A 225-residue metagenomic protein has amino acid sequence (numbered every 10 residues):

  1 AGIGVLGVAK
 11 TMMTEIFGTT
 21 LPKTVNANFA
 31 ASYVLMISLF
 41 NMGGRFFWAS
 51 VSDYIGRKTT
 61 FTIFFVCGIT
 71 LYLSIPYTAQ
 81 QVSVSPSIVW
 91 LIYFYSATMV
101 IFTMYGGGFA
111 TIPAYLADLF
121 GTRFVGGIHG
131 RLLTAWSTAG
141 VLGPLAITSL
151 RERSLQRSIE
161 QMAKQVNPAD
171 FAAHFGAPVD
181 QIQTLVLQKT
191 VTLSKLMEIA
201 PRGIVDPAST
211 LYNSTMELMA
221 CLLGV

Functional and structural regions predicted by a protein language model:
A1-A49, F109, P113-L116, G140-L155: Extracytoplasmic gate region of multi-pass secondary transporters
L21-I37, F61, W90, F94 (+3 more regions): Juxtamembrane helix-start elements in MFS-like secondary transporters
S32-L39, V66, M99, T103 (+1 more regions): Transmembrane alpha-helical cores of Major Facilitator Superfamily
D53-V66: Cytoplasmic membrane-interface "Motif A"-like loop-to-helix N-cap segments of 12-TM Major Facilitator Superfamily
V66-P86: C-terminal ends and interior cores of transmembrane alpha-helices in multi-pass membrane transporters/permeases
P86-G107: Hydrophobic core of transmembrane alpha-helices in multi-pass small-molecule transporters, especially MFS/SLC-type
Y115-G126: Paired intracellular helix-loop junctions of major facilitator superfamily
T210-V225: Symmetry-related core transmembrane helices of the 12-TM Major Facilitator Superfamily/SLC fold
